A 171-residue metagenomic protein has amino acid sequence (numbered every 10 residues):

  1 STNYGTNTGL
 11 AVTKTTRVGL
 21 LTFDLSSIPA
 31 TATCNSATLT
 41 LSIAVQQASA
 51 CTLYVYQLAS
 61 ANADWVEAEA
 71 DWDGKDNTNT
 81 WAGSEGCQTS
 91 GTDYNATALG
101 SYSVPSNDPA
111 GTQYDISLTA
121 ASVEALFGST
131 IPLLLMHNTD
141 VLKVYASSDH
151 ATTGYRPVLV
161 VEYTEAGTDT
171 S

Functional and structural regions predicted by a protein language model:
S1-Q46, G154: A short beta-strand-loop element at or near the start of a globular domain
A11, T22-D24, S103, D115-S117 (+1 more regions): Generic structural detector for well-ordered beta-strands
F23, A37-L39, V55, I116 (+2 more regions): Residue-level detector of buried hydrophobic side-chain packing in well-ordered secondary-structure elements
L25-S26, T40-A44, L58-A59, L135-T139 (+1 more regions): Active-site-proximal beta-strand/loop segments in catalytic clefts of secreted hydrolases
Q46-S129: Beta-strand-rich interaction/scaffold domains
W65, T168-S171: Low-complexity, Pro/Ser/Thr- and charge-rich linker/hinge segments at domain boundaries
S117, A121-D169: Proprotein-processing/basic-patch segments
